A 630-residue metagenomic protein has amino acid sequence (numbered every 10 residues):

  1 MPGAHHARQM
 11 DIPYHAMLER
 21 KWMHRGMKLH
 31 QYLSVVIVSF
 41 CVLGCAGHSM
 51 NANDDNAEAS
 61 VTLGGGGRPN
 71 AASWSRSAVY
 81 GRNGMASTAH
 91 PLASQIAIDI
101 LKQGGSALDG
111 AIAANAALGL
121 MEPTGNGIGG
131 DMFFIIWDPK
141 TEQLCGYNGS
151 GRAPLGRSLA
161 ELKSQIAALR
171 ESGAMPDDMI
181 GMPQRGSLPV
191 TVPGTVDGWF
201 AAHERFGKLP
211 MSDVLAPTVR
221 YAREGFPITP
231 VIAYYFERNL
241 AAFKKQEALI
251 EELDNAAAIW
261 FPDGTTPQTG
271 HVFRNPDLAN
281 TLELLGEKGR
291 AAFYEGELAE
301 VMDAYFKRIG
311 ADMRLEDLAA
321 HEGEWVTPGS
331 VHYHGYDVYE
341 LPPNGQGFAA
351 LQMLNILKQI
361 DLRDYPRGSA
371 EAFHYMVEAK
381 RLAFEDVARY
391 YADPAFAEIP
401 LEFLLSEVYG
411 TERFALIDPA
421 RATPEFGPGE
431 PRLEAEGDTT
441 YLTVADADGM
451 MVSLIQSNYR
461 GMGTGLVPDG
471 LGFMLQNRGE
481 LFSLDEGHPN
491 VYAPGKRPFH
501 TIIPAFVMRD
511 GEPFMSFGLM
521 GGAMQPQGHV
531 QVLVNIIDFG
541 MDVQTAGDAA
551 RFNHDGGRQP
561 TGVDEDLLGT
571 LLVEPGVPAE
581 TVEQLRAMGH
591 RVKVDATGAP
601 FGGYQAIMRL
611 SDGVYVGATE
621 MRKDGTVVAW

Functional and structural regions predicted by a protein language model:
H6-A7, A16: Short hydrophobic alpha-helical segments enriched in small aliphatic residues
L43-G44: C-terminal motif of bacterial Sec signal peptides marking the signal peptidase cleavage site
N53-Q95, A107-K288, F293-E295, A299-G345 (+3 more regions): Noncatalytic scaffold domains of N-terminal-nucleophile
L63-G64, Q359-S457, G470-L471, R478 (+2 more regions): Internal maturation/activation junctions in enzymes
I100-L101, D197-R205, K288-E295, E300 (+1 more regions): Alpha-helical support elements that line or immediately flank enzyme active sites and cofactor-binding pockets
L120-T124, D131-N148, A153, K163 (+6 more regions): Active-site rim segments in enzyme catalytic domains, especially the processed small/beta chain of N-terminal
W325, E436-T439, H500-I502: Short, small/polar residue-rich loop motifs at catalytic or cofactor-binding pockets
K496, H529, D538-G598: Extended C-terminal subregions enriched in glycine
